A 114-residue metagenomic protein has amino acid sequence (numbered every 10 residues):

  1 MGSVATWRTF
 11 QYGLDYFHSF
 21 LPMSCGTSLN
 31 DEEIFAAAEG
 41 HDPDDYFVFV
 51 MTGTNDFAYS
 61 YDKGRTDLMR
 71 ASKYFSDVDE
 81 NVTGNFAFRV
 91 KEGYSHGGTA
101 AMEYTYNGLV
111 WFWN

Functional and structural regions predicted by a protein language model:
M1-N114: Non-catalytic cap/lid and distal C-terminal segments of serine-dependent acyl enzymes
